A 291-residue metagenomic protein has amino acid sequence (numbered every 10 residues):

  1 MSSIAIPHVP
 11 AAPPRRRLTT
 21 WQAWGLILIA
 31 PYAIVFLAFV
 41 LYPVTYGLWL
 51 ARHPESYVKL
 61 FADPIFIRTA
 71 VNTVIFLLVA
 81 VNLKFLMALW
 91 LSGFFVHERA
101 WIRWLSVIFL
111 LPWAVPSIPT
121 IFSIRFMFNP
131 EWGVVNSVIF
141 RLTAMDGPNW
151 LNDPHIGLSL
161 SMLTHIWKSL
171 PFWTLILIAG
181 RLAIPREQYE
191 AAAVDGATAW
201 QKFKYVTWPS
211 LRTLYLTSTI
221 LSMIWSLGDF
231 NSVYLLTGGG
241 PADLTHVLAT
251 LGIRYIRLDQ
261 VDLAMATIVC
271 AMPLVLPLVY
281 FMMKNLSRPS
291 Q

Functional and structural regions predicted by a protein language model:
M1-T20: Short, Lys/Arg-rich, polar N-terminal cytosolic tail immediately upstream of the first transmembrane signal-anchor
W21-Q291: A structural signal for multi-pass alpha-helical bundles of membrane permease subunits that mediate small-molecule
